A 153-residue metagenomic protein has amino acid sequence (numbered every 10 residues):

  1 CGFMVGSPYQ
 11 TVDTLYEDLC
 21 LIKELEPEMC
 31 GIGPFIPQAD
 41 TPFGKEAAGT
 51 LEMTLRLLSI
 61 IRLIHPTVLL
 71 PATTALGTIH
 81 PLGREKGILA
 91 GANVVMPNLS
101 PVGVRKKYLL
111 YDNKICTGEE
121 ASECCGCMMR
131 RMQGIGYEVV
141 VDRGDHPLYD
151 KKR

Functional and structural regions predicted by a protein language model:
C1-P8, Q38-G44: Active-site-proximal beta-alpha loop/turn segments in soluble metabolic enzymes
M4-L19, T74-P81: Active-site glycine- and acidic-residue-rich loops that bind and position anionic ligands or nucleotide-like cofactors
I22: Active-site core of metal-dependent hydrolases
E26-R153: Auxiliary Fe-S-binding modules of radical SAM enzymes
